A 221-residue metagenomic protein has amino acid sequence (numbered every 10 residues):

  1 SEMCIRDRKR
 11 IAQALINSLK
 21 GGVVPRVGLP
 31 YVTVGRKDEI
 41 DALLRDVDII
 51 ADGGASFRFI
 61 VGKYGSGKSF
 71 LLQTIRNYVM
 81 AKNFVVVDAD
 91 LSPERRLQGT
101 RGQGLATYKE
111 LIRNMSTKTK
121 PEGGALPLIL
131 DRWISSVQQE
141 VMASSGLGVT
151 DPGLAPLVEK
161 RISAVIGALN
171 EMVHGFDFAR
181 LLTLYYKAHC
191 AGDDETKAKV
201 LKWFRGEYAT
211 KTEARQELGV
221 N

Functional and structural regions predicted by a protein language model:
E2-I5: Short, small-residue-biased leader/transition segments that mark boundaries at the very start of proteins
Q13-P25: N-terminal "first-domain core" detector
P25-I40: Dynamic helix-loop-helix/coil hinge segments at AAA+ ATPase domain boundaries and subdomain interfaces
I40-A51: Pre-Walker A adenine-sensing motif
F57: Walker A (P-loop) ATP-phosphate-binding motif of ABC ATPase nucleotide-binding domains
I60: Hydrophobic anchor at the beta1->P-loop junction of P-loop NTPases
K63: P-loop (Walker A) phosphate-binding loop of NTP-binding proteins
S66, F70, T74-N221: P-loop NTPase nucleotide-binding core
